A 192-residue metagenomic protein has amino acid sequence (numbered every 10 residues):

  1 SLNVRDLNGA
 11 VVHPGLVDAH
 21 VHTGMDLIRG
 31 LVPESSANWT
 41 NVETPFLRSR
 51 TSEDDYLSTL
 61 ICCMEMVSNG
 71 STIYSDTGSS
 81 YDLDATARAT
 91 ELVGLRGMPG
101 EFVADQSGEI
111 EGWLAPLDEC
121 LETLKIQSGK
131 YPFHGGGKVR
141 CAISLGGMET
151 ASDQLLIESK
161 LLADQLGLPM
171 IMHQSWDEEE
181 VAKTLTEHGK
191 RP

Functional and structural regions predicted by a protein language model:
S1-H13: Histidine-rich, glycine-flanked metal-binding segment
D6, D18-H20, I73-G78: Short N-terminal targeting/anchoring amphipathic segment
A10-V11, G24-M25, L31: N-terminal hydrophobic targeting/anchoring segments and the immediately downstream early-domain regions of hydrolases
G15-D26, P169-W176: Histidine-centered catalytic micro-motifs
R29-L95, C120-H134: Alpha-helical scaffold segments that flank or form the walls of functional sites
A87-P192: Metal-coordinating catalytic core of metallo-dependent amide/deamination hydrolases
